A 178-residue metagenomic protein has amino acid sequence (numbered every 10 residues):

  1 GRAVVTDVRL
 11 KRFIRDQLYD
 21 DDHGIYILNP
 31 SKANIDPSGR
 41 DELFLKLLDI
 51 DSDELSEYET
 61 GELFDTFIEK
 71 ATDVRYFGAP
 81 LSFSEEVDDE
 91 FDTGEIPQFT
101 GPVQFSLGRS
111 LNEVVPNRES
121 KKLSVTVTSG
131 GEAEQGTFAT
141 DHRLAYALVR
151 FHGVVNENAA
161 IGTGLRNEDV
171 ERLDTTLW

Functional and structural regions predicted by a protein language model:
G1-W178: RNA-binding basic/glycine-rich loop and surface signature characteristic of RAMP-family CRISPR effectors
